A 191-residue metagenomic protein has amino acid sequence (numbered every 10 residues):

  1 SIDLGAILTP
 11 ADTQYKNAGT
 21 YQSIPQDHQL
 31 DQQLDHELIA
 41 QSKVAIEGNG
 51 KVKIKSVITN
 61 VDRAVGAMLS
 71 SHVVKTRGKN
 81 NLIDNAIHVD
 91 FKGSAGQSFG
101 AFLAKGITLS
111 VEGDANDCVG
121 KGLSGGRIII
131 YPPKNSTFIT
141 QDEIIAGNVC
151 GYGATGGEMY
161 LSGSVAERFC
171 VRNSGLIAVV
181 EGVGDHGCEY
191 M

Functional and structural regions predicted by a protein language model:
D3-M191: Long, distal/terminal scaffolding or interaction modules with repetitive or compositionally biased sequence
